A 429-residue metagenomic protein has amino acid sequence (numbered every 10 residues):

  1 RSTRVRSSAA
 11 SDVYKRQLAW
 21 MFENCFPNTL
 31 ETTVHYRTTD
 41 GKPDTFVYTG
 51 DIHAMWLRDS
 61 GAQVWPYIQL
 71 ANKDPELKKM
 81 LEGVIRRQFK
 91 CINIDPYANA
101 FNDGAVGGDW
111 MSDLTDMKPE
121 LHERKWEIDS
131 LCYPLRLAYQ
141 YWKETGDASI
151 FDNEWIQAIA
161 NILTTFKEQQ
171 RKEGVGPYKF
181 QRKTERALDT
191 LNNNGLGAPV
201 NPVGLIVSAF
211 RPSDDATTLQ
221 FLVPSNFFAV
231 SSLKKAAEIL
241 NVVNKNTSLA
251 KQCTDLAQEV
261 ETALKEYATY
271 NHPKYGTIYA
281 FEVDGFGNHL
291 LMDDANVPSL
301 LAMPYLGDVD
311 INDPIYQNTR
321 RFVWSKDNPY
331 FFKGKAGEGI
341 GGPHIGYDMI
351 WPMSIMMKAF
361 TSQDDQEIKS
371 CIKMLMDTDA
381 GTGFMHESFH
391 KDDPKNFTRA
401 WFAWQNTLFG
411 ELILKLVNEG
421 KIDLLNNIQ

Functional and structural regions predicted by a protein language model:
R1-A10, Y14: Single conserved hydrophobic/aromatic residue that forms the stacking wall/gate of nucleotide- or nucleobase-binding
D12-L18, L70-E82, W142-I159, G174-V175 (+4 more regions): Structural helix-adjacent loops and short alpha-helical linkers that scaffold large soluble proteins
L18, P27-W56, L77, F101-N102 (+1 more regions): Internal amphipathic alpha-helical repeat/solenoid segments
H53-L81, I85-L188, A403-V417: Aromatic-rich carbohydrate-recognition surfaces in CAZymes
L57, N93-Y97, F101-G104, W110 (+4 more regions): Extended ligand-binding clefts on enzyme/binding-domain cores
S112-P119, R124-E127, L290-D310, D348-Q429: C-terminal capping/lid segments that line or modulate ligand- or cofactor-binding pockets
L131, L135-A138, N226, L233 (+1 more regions): TPR repeat positional signature
